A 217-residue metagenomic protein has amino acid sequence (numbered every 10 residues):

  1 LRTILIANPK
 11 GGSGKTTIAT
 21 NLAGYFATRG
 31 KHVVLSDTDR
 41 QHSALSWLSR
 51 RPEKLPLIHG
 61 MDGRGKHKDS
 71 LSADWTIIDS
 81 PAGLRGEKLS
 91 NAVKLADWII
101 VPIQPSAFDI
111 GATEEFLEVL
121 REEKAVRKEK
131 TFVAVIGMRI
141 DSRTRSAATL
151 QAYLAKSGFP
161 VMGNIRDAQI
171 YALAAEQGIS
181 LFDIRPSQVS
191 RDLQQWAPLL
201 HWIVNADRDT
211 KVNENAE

Functional and structural regions predicted by a protein language model:
R2-S13, T20-K94, A175-D183: P-loop/Walker-type NTP enzyme "switch/lid" segment
H32-V33, T76, I99, K128-V133 (+1 more regions): Hydrophobic anchor at the start of a short beta-strand that flanks the dinucleotide cofactor-binding loop
R40-H42, A107, I140-R143, I170: Conserved nucleotide-binding/hydrolysis micro-motifs of P-loop NTPases
E87-A107: Inter-motif core of Ras-like GTPase G domains
G111-E129, M138: Conserved C-terminal guanine-recognition region of P-loop GTPase G domains, centered on the G4
D141, Q151-F182: Beta-strand-loop-alpha "switch" segments that mediate conformational coupling across diverse proteins
L173-D192, A197: Inter-lobe coupling/hinge region of RecA-like P-loop helicase motors
